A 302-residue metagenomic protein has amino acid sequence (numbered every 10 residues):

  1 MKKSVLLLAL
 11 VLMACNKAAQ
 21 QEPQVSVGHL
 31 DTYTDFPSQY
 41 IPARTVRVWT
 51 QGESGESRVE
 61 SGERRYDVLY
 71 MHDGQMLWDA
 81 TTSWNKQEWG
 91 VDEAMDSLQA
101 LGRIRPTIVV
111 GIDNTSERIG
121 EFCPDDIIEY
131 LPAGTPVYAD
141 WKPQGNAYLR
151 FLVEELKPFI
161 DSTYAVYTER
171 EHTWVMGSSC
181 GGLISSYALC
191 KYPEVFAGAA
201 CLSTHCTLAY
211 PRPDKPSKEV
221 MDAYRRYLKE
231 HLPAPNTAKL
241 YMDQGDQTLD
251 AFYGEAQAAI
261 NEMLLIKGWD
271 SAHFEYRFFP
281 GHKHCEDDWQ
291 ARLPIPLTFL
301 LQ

Functional and structural regions predicted by a protein language model:
M1-P23: Bacterial Sec-dependent N-terminal signal peptides
A19-Q302: Non-catalytic cap/lid and distal C-terminal segments of serine-dependent acyl enzymes
